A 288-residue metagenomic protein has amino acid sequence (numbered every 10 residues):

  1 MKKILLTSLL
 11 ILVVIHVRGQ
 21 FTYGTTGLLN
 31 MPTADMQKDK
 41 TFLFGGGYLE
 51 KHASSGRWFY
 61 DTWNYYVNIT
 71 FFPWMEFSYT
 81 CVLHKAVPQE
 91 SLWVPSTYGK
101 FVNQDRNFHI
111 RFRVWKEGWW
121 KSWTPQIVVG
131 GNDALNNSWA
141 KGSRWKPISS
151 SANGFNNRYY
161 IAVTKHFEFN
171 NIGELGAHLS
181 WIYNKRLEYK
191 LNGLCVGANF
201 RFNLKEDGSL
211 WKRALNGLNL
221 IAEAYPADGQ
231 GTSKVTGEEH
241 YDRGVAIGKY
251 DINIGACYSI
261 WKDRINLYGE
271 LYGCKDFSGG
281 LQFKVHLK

Functional and structural regions predicted by a protein language model:
I4-I15: Sec-dependent N-terminal signal peptides
G19-Y159, F167-E168, L218, D228-G244: Transmembrane beta-barrel domains of Gram-negative outer membranes and organellar outer membranes
F44-G46, Y65-I69, Y79, F108-F112 (+6 more regions): Residues on the lipid-exposed face of transmembrane beta-strands in outer-membrane beta-barrel proteins
T62, D105-N107, R158, G193-C195 (+2 more regions): Transmembrane beta-barrel architecture of outer-membrane proteins
F71-P73, R111-W120, P125, T164-F169 (+3 more regions): Outer-membrane beta-barrel proteins
W74, K141-S143, E174-S180, S259-D263: Flexible, solvent-exposed coil segments and beta strand-coil junctions, predominantly the extracellular/periplasmic
I148-G237: Detector for outer-membrane/organellar transmembrane beta-barrel domains, recognizing the amphipathic beta-strand
G197-K288: Outer membrane beta-barrel transmembrane domains
